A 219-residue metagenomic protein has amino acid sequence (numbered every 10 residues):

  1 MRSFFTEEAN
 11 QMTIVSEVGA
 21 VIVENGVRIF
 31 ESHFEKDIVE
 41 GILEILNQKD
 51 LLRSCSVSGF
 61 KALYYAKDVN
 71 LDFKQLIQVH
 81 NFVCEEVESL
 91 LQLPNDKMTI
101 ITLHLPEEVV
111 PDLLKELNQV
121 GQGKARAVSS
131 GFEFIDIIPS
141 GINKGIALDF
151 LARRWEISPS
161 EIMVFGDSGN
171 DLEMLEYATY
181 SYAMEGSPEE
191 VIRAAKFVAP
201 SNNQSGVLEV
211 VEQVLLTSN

Functional and structural regions predicted by a protein language model:
M1-D72: Active-site phosphate-binding/coordination module
M1-R2, V110-P111, D171-L172: Short, well-ordered alpha-helical microsegments
S3-F4, E116, Y177: A short acidic, amphipathic alpha-helical/loop segment
E8-N10, V18, V120-G123, Y177-A178 (+1 more regions): Short, structured coil segments at secondary-structure junctions
A20-I22, L63, V109, I135 (+2 more regions): Surface-exposed, flexible loop/turn segments at secondary-structure boundaries
G41, I45, L51-F165: Conserved acidic, metal-coordinating active-site core of Asp-based, Mg2+-dependent phosphoryl-transfer enzymes
D136-N219: Mg2+-dependent phosphoryl-transfer enzymes with acidic/Ser/Thr/Gly-rich catalytic loops
